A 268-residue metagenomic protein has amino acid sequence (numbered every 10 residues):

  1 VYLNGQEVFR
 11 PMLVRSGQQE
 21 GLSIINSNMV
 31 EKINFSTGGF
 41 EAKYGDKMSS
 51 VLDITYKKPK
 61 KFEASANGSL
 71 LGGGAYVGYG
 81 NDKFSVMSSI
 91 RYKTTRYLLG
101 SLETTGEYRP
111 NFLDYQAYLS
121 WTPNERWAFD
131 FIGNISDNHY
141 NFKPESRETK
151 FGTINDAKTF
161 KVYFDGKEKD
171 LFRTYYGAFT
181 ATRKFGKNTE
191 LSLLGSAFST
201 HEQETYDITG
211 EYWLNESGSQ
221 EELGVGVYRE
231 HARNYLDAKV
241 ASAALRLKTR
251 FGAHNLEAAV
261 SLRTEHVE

Functional and structural regions predicted by a protein language model:
V1-Y2, Q19-S23, F35-G38, A42-A64: N-terminal periplasmic accessory domains that precede and gate Gram-negative outer-membrane beta-barrel machines
Y2, K32, V51, E63-N67 (+6 more regions): Residue-level detector of the transmembrane beta-barrel scaffold of outer-membrane proteins
E7-F35: Short acidic/polar hinge/loop motifs at secondary-structure boundaries that mediate gating or recognition
V14-Q18, F35-S36, K57-K60, L98-E103 (+5 more regions): Extracytoplasmic loops and strand-loop junctions of Gram-negative outer membrane beta-barrel proteins
S27-V30, P59, L71, N81-F84 (+4 more regions): Outer-membrane beta-barrel channels and translocator barrels
M48-S50, F62, L71-A75, L113-A117 (+3 more regions): Hydrophobic, lipid-facing positions within transmembrane beta-strands of outer-membrane proteins
D82-D170, Y206: Periplasmic-side early beta-strands and strand-to-turn transitions of outer-membrane beta-barrels
T122-N138, G166-E268: Face-selective signature of the C-terminal outer-membrane beta-barrel domain
